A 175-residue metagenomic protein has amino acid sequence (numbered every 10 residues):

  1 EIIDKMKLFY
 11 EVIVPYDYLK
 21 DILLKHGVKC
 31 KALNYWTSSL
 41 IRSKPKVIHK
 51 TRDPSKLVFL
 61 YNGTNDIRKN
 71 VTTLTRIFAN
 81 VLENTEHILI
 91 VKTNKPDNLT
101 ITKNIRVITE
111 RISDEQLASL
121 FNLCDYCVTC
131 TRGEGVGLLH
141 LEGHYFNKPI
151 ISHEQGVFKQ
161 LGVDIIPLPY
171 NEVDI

Functional and structural regions predicted by a protein language model:
Y10-C30: A short, active-site helix/loop in glycosyltransferases that binds the activated sugar's phosphate group
L33-K44: Short beta-strand->alpha-helix junction loop in the catalytic core of nucleotide-activated group-transfer enzymes
K46-Q116, N122-L123: Conserved catalytic-core segment of nucleotide-activated headgroup transferases in glycan assembly
C127-V128: A short hydrophobic beta-strand element within the catalytic core of glycosyltransferases that build diverse glycans
R132: Aromatic "clamp/platform" in nucleotide-sugar-dependent glycosyltransferases that forms part of the donor/acceptor
G137-H140: Short glycine/serine-rich donor-binding loops of glycosyltransferases
P149-S152: Short hydrophobic beta-strand element within catalytic cores of glycosyltransferases and related nucleotide-activated
K159-I175: Change "using UDP/GDP/dTDP sugars" to "using nucleotide sugars
